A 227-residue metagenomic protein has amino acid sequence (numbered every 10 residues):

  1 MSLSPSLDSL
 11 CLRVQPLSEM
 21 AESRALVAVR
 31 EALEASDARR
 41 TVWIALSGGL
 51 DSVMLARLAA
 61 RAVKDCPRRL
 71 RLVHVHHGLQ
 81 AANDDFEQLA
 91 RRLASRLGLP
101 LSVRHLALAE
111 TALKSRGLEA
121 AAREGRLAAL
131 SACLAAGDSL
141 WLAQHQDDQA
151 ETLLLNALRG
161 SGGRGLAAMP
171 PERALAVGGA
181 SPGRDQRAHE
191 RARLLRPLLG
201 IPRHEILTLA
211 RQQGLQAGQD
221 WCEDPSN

Functional and structural regions predicted by a protein language model:
S2-N227: Core alpha/beta nucleotide-donor-binding catalytic domains of modification enzymes
